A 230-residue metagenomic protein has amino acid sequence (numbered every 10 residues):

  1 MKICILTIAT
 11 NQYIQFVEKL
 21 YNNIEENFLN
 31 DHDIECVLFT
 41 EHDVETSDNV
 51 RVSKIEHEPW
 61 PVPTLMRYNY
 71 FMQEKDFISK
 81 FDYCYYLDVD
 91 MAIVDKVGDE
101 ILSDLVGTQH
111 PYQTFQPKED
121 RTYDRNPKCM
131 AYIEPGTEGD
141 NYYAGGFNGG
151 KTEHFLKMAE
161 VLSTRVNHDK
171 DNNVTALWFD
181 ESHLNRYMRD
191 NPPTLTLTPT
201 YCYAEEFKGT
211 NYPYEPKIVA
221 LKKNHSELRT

Functional and structural regions predicted by a protein language model:
M1-M66, Q73-K80, K222-R229: N-terminal anchoring/stem segment of glycosyltransferases
L6-A9, L38-E41, L87-V89, T108-H110 (+2 more regions): Short His-Asn-centered micro-motif
C36-E45, V89-V97, T200-C202: Short, polar loop motifs at secondary-structure junctions
S47-E58, N69, I101-Q109, Y212-V219: Active-site regions of enzymes building and remodeling cell-envelope glycoconjugates
T64, Y68, V89-M91, L177-S182: Conserved glycosyltransferase catalytic-site signature
Y68-K118: GT-A fold catalytic core of metal-dependent nucleotide-sugar glycosyltransferases, centered on the diacidic
E100-L162, E181: PAPS-dependent sulfotransferase catalytic domain
T137-N224: Catalytic core and acceptor-binding pocket of nucleotide-sugar-dependent glycosyltransferases
